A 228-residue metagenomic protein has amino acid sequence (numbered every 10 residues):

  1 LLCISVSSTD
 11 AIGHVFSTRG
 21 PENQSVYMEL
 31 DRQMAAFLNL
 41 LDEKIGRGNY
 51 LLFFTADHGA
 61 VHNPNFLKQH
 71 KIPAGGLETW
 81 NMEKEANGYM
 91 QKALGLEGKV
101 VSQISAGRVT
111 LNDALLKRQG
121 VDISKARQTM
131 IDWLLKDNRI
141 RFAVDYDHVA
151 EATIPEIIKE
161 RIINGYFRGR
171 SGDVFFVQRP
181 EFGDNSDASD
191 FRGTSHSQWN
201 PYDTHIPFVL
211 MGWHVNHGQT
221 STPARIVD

Functional and structural regions predicted by a protein language model:
L1-L30, F66-K68: Active-site His/acidic residue clusters
C3-S5, F53, F175, V209: Structural motif
D10, H14-F16, H58, S195-Q198: Histidine-centered active-site/metal-ligand motif
G13, V215-Q219: Short small-residue beta-strand/loop micro-motif enriched in glycine and branched aliphatics
P21, R32-D187: Secreted, luminal/periplasmic, and some membrane-associated catalytic domains that remodel anionic oxygen-ester
V109, V121, G218-I226: A short, structured beta-strand-centered segment in the mid-to-C-terminal lobe of catalytic cores from group-transfer
R170, Q178-N216, R225: C-terminal, low-complexity/hydrophilic appendages and adjacent surface loops of extracellular/periplasmic anionic
